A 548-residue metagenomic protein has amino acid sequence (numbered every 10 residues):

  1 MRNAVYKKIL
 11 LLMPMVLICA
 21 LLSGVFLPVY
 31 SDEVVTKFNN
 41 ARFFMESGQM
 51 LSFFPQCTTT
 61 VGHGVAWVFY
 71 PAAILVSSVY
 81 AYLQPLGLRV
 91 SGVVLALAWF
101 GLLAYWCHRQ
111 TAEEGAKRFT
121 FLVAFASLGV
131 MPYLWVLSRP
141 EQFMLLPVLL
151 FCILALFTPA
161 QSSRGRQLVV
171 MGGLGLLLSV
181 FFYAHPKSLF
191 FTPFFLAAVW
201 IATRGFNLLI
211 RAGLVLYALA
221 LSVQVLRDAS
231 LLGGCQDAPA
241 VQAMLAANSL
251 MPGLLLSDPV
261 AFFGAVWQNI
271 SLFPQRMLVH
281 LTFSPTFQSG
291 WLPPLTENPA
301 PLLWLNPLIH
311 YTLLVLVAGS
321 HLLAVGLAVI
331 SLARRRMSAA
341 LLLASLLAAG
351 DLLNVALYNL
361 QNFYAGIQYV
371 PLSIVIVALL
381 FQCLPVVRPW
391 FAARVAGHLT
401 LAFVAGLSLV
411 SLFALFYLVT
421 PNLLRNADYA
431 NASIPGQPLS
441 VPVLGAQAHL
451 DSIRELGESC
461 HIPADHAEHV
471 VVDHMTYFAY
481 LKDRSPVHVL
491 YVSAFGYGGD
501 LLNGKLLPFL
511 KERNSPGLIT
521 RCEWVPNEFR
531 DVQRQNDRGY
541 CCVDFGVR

Functional and structural regions predicted by a protein language model:
R2, W99-Y105, T282-M337: Hydrophobic, aromatic-rich transmembrane alpha-helices and their immediate juxtamembrane boundary segments
Y6-I9, L103-G129, L145, M337: Transmembrane-helix signature of polytopic, membrane-embedded enzymes that assemble or transfer cell-envelope glycans
P14, R166-L176, L214-A218, V375 (+1 more regions): Signature aromatic-anchored transmembrane alpha helix within multi-pass, membrane-resident enzymes that catalyze glycan
Y30-S31, Y133-M144: Short acidic/glycine- and proline-prone juxtamembrane loop motifs at membrane-interface regions of multi-pass membrane
N39-R42, Q56-L86, N269, T286-L295: Short hydrophobic/aromatic helix or loop-helix immediately within or flanking a transmembrane segment in polytopic
T60, A414-P421, G436-F495, P516-E523: Short periplasmic/luminal acceptor-recognition loop of GT-C membrane glycosyltransferases, typified by
P132, Q167-P186, T192-W200, V215-S222 (+1 more regions): Membrane-interface alpha helices of multi-pass inner-membrane proteins
P140-L149, F190-F191, T312-H321, S338-A392: Hydrophobic/aromatic-rich transmembrane helices and adjacent perimembrane loops
